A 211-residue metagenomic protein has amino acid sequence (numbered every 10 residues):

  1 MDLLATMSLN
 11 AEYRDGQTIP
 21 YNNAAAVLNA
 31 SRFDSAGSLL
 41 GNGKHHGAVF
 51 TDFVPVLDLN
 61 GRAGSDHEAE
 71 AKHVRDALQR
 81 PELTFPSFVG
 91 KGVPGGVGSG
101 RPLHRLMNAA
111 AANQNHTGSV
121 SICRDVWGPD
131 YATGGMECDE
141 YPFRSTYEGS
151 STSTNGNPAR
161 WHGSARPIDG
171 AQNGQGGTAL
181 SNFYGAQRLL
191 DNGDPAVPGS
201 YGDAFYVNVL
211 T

Functional and structural regions predicted by a protein language model:
M1-G135, R144-T211: Nuclease and nuclease-like effector domains acting on nucleic acids or nucleotide cofactors
C138: Short hydrophobic beta-strand that contains or immediately precedes a catalytic carboxylate
